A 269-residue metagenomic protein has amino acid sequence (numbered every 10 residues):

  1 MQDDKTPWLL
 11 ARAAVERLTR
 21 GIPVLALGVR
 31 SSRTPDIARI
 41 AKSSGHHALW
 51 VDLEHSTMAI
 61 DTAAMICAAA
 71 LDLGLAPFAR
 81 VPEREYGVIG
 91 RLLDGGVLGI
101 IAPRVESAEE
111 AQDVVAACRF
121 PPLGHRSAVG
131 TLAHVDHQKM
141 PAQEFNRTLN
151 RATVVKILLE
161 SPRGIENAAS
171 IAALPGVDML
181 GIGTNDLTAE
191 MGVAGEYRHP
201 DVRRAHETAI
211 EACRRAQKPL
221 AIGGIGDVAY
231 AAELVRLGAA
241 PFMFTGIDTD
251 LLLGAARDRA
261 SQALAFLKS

Functional and structural regions predicted by a protein language model:
M1-G28, M140-R151: N-terminal amphipathic alpha-helix/helix-capping segment at the start of soluble metabolic enzymes
L18-P35, R80-P82, V154-E166, P219-V228: Active-site mouth loops of central-metabolism enzymes
D36-A38, S43-A64, T184-P200: Glycine-rich, proline-tolerant flexible connector loops at the mouths of alpha/beta enzymes
I37-R39, R84-L98, A102, S107-A111 (+2 more regions): Catalytic cores of alpha/beta
I60-D94, C118-G124, R147-N150, R198-A221: Alpha-helix-loop-beta-strand connector modules within alpha/beta enzyme cores
I66, A108-G124, T249-S269: C-terminal helical cap(s) of enzyme catalytic domains, especially alpha/beta-barrels
G87, G99-P175: Conserved anion-binding
G99-D113, L180-M191, A239-R259: Glycine-rich phosphate-binding active-site loops on the catalytic face of alpha/beta enzymes
